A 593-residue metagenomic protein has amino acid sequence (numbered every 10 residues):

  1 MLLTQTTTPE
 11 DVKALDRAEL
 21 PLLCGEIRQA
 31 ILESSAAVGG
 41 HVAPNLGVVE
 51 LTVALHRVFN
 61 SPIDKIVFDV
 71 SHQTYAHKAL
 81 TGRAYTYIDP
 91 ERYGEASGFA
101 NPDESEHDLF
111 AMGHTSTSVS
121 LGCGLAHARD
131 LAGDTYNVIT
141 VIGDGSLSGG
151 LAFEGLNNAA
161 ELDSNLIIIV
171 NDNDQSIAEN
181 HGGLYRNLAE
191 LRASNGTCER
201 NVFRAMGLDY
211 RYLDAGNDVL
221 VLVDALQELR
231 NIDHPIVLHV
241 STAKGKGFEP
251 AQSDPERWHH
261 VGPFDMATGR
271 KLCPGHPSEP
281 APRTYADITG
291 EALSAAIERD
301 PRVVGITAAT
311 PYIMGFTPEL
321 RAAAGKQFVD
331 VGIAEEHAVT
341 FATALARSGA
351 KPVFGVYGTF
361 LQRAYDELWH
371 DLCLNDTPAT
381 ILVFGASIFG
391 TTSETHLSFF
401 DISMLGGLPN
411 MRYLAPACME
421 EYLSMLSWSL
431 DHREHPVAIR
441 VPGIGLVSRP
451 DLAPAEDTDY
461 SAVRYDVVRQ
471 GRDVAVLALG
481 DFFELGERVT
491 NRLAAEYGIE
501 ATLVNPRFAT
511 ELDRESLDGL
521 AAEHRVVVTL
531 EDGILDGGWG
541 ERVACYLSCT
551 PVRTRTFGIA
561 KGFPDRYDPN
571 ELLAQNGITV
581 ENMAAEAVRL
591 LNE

Functional and structural regions predicted by a protein language model:
M1-A79, R204, A215, V219 (+1 more regions): N-terminal amphipathic, basic-rich helices that act as targeting or association modules
T8-K13, L32-G40, E104-F110, L208-R211 (+7 more regions): Glycine- and acidic
V38-G40, D64-V67, F110-A111, D134-G149 (+6 more regions): A short, small-residue-rich loop immediately preceding and capping a beta-strand
H41-L162, R302-V303, T317-P318: Cofactor-binding active-site loop characterized by glycine-rich and histidine/acidic residues
T86-L121, L131-T135, E161-R257, D287-A292 (+6 more regions): Thiamine diphosphate
G262-A281, R553-R566: Short, flexible loop segments at boundaries between secondary-structure elements
P263-A267, G406-L452: Helix-enriched interaction subdomains in cytosolic or periplasmic regions, typified by TIR/SEFIR signaling/NADase cores
Q327-E335: Active-site cofactor/substrate anionic-group-binding motifs, chiefly glycine- and Lys/Arg-rich phosphate-binding loops
